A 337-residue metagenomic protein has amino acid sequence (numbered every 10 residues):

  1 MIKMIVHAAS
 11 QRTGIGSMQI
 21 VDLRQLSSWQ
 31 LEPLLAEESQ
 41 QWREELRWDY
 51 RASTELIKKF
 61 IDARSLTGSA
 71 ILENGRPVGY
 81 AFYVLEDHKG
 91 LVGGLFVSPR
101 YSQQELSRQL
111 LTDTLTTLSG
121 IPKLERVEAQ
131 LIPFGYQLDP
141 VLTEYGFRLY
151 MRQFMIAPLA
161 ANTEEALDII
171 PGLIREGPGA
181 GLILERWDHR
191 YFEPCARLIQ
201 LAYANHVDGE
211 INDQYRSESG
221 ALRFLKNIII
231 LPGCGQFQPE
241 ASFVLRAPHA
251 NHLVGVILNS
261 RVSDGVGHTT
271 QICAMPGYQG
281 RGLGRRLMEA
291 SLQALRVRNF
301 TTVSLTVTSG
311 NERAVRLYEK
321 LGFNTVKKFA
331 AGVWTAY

Functional and structural regions predicted by a protein language model:
M1-G14, H88, S102-L182, W187-D188 (+1 more regions): Acyl-donor-binding surface of acyltransferase catalytic domains
I15-L35, I183-D213: A short beta-loop-alpha structural element at the N-terminal edge of CoA-dependent acyl/N-acetyltransferase catalytic
R43-G68, L72, F82, D213-H249: Active-site rim helix/loop that mediates acceptor-substrate recognition in acyltransferases
S53-D113, L118, I257-V266: Conserved donor-binding loop and adjoining core beta-sheet/short helix segment in diverse acyl/aminoacyl transferases
R76-G79, P239, A250-G255, R313: Glycine-rich acetyl-CoA-binding "A-motif" of GNAT/NAT acetyltransferases
Q103-T116, A274, G280-V297, R316-K320: Conserved acetyl-CoA-binding loop-helix of GNAT-fold acetyltransferases
E128-L138, P276, L305-V315, G332-Y337: Conserved beta-strand-loop-alpha-helix junction that forms the acyl-donor binding cleft
P133-M151, R285, G310-K327: Conserved active-site alpha-helix within GNAT-family acetyltransferase domains
